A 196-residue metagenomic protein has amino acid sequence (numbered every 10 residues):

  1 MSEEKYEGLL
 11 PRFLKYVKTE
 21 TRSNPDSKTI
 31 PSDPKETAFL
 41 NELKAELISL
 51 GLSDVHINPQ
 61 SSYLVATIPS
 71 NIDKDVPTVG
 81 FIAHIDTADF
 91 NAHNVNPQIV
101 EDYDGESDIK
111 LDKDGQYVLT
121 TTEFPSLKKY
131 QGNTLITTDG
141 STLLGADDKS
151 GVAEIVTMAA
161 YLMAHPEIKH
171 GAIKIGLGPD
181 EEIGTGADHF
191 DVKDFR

Functional and structural regions predicted by a protein language model:
E3-T134: Acidic/His- and Gly-rich active-site-bordering loop/insert found across diverse amide/peptide-bond hydrolases
K128-R196: Acidic/histidine-rich catalytic neighborhood of metal-dependent amide-processing enzymes
